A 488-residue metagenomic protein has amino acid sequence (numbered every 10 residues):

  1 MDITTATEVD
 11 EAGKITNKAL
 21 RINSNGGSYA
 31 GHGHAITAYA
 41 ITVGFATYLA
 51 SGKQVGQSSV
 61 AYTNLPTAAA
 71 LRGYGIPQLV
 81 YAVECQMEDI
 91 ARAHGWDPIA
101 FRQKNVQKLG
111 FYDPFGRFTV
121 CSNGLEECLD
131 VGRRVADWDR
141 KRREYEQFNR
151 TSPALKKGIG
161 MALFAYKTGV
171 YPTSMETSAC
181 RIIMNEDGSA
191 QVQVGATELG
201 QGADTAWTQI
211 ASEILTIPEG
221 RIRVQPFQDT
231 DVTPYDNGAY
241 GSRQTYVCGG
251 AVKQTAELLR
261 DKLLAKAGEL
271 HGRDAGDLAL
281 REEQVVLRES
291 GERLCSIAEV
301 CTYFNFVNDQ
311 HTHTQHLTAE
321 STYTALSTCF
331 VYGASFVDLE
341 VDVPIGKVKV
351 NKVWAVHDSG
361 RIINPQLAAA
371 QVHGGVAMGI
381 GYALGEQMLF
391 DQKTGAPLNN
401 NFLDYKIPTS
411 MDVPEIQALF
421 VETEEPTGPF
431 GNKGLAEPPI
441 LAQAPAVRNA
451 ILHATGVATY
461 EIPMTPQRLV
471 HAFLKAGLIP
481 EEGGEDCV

Functional and structural regions predicted by a protein language model:
M1-C85, K167-T177, R243-Y246, C301-D309 (+1 more regions): Glycine-rich loop/linker segments at domain edges
M1-E11, A68-D89, A93, P114-W138 (+7 more regions): Glycine-rich and small/hydrophobic secondary-structure elements
D2-E11, N17-I22, L163-A165, T173-G188 (+3 more regions): Short beta-strand elements
T16-R21, A50, P98-Q107, R143-L163 (+9 more regions): Beta-strand segments within the central parallel beta-sheet cores of soluble alpha/beta enzyme folds
A35-F45, A70-A100, N105, E127 (+9 more regions): Alpha-helical support elements that line or immediately flank enzyme active sites and cofactor-binding pockets
N105-S189, S321, L398-F420: Helix-loop-helix junctions that connect adjacent transmembrane helices in secondary transporters/permeases, recognized
R223-P226, P408-N432: Generic long, charged, amphipathic alpha-helical segments
A275, Q284-F330: Internal maturation/activation junctions in enzymes
